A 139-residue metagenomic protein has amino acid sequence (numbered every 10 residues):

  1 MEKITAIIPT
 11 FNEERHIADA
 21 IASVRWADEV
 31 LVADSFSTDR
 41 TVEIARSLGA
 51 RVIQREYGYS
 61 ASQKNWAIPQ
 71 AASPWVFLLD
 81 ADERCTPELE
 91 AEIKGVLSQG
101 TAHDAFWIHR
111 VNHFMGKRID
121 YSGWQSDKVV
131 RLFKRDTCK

Functional and structural regions predicted by a protein language model:
K3-T5: Cell-envelope/extracellular polymer assembly enzymes that use nucleotide-activated donors
I7-W26: Short, well-formed alpha-helical segments that are part of the catalytic scaffolds of diverse glycosyltransferases
A18, D39-L48, E88-L89: Acidic helix N-cap motif at the loop->helix transition within catalytic regions of sugar-transfer enzymes
S23, D34-R46, D80: A conserved acidic beta->alpha catalytic loop
V42-A72: Conserved donor nucleotide-binding strand/loop of the catalytic core
S62-I68, P74-L79, T86-K139: Catalytic-site signature of metal-activated, phosphate-bearing donor transferases, centered on the GT-A/GT-A-like
